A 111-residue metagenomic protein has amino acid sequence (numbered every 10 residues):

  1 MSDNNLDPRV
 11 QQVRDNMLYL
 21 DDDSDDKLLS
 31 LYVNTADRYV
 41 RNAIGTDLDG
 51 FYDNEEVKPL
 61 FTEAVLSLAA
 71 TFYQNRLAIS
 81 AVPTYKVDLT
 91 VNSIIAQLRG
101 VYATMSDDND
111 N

Functional and structural regions predicted by a protein language model:
M1-N111: Divalent metal-cofactor coordination and adjacent catalytic microenvironments
